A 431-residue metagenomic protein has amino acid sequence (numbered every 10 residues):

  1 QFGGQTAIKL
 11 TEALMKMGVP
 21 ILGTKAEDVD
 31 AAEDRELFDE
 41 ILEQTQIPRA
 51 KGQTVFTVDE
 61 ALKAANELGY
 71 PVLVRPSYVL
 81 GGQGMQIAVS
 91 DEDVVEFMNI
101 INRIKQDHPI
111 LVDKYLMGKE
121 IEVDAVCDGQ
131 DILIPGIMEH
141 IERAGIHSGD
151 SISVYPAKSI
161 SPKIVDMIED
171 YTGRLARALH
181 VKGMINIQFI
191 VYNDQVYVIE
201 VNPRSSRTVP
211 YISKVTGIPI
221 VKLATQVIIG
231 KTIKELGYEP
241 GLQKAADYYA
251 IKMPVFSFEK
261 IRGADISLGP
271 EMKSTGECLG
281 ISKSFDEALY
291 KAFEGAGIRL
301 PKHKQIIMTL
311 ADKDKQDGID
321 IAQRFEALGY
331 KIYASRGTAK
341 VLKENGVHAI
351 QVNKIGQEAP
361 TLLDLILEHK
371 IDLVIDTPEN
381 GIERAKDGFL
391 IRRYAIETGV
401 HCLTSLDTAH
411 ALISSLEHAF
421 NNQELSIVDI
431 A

Functional and structural regions predicted by a protein language model:
Q1-E33, P48-Q53, F325, N380 (+1 more regions): A short, GP-enriched loop/loop-strand-helix hinge that lies immediately N-terminal to, or at the N-terminal rim
Q1-G4, K9-E12, K16-T24, E40-E43 (+8 more regions): Phosphate-binding active sites in nucleotide-utilizing proteins
G4-I8, M15, V19-G23, D30 (+4 more regions): ATP-dependent carboxylate activation and anion-phosphoryl transfer catalytic cores that bind Mg-ATP to form
M15, L22-M85, N345-K354, D407-S414 (+1 more regions): A conserved helix-loop-beta module that forms one wall/lid of the active-site cleft in ATP-utilizing catalytic domains
A31, V55-E60, D93-V94, M117-K119 (+2 more regions): Short acidic loop-to-helix transition motifs that present clustered carboxylates
M184, Y192-Q195, S205-P210, K214-L223 (+6 more regions): Acidic, glycine-enriched active-site microenvironments
